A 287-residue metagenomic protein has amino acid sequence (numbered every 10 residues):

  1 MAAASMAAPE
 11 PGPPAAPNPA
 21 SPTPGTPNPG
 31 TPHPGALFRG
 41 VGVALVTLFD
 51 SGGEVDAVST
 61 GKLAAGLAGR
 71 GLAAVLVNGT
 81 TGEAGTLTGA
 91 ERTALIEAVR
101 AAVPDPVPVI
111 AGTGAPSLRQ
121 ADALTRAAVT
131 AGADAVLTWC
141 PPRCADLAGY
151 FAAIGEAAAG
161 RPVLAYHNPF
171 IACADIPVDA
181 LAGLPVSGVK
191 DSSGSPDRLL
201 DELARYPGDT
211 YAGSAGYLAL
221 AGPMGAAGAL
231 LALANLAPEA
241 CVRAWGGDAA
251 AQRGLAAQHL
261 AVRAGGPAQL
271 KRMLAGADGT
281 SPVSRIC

Functional and structural regions predicted by a protein language model:
M1-L37: Intrinsically disordered, low-complexity terminal tails and inter-domain linkers enriched for S/T/G/P/D/E
A2-A3, L37-T47, R70-L72, P223-C287: C-terminal alpha-helical cap/extension of soluble enzyme domains
E10, A74, I96-V107, P185-V186 (+1 more regions): Residue-level detection of beta-strand scaffold positions
H33-A174: Active-site beta->alpha loop and helix N-cap motifs at the rims of alpha/beta catalytic domains
E54-A57, G61, G69, T86-G89 (+7 more regions): Electropositive phosphate-/nucleotide-binding environments in soluble metabolic enzymes
V103, A158, Y206, L274-D278: A broad structural signal for alpha-helix termini and local helix breaks/kinks
A153-P162, N168-R263: Catalytic alpha/beta core domains of metabolic enzymes, predominantly
